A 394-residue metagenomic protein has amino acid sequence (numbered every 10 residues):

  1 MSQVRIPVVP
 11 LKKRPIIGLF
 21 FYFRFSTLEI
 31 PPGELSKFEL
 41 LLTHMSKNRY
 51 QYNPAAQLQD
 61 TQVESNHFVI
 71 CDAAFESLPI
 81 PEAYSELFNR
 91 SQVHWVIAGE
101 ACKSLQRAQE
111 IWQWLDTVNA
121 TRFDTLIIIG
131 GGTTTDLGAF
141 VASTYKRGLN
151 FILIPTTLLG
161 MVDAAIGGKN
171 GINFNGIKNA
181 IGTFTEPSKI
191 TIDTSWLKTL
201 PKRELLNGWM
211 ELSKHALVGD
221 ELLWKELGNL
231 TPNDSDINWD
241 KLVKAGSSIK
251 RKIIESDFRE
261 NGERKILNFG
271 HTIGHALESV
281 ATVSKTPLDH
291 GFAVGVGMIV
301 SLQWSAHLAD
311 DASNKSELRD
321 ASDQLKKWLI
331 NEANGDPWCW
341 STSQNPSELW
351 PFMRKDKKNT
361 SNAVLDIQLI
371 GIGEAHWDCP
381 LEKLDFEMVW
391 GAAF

Functional and structural regions predicted by a protein language model:
M1-V9, K13-R14, F23-L40: Short, positively charged low-complexity motifs
L40-T125: ATP/NTP phosphate-donor binding region
A98-G99, I129-G131, F269-G270: Glycine-rich beta-strand-to-loop/alpha-helix junction loops that act as flexible
T133-F140, A276: Short glycine/serine/threonine-rich phosphate/pyrophosphate-binding segments that cradle anionic phosphate groups
F140-P232: A glycine/threonine-rich phosphate-anchoring loop and its flanking beta-alpha core in nucleotide/phosphate-binding
M210-L212, A312-F394: C-terminal charged capping/lid subdomain of soluble metabolic enzymes
E226-S347: Active-site segments that bind and position negatively charged phosphate/pyrophosphate groups
